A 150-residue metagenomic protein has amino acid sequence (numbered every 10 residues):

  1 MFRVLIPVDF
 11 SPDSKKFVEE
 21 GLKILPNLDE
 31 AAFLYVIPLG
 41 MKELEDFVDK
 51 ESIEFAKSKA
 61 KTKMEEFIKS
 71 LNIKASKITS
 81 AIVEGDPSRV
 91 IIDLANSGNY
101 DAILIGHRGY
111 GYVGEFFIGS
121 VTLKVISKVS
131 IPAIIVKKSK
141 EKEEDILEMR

Functional and structural regions predicted by a protein language model:
M1-K16, K128-R150: Intrinsically disordered or low-complexity boundary/linker segments at protein termini and domain junctions
F2-F47: Small/aliphatic-rich secondary-structure junction motif
F17, E43-D46, I92-D93, F116 (+1 more regions): Short, well-ordered secondary-structure micro-motifs
L25-N27, N72-I73, S130: Short conserved AdoMet
L34, T79-V83, I134: General small-molecule cofactor/ligand-binding pocket signal
Y35-T62, D145-R150: Acidic, proline/glycine-rich short linear motifs
L71-I103, K142-R150: Structural beta-alpha unit
L94-G98, A102-D145: Gly/Ser-rich helix-loop-strand patches that form or flank binding pockets for ribonucleotide-derived cofactors
